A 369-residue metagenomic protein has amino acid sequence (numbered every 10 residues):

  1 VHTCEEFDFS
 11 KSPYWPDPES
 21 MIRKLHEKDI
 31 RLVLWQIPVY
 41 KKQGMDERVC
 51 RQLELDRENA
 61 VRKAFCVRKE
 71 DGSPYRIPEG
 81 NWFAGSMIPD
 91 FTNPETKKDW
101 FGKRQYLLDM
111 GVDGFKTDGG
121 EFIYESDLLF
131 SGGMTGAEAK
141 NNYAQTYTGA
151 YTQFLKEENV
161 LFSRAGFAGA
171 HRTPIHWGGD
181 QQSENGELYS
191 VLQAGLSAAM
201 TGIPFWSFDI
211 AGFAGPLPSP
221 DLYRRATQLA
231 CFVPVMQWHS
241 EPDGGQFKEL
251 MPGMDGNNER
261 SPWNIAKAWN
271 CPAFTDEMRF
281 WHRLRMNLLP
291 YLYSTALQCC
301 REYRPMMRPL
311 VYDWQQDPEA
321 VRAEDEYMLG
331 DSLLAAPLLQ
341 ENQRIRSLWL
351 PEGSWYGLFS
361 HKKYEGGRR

Functional and structural regions predicted by a protein language model:
V1-R369: Catalytic-domain carbohydrate-binding cleft regions of carbohydrate-active enzymes
